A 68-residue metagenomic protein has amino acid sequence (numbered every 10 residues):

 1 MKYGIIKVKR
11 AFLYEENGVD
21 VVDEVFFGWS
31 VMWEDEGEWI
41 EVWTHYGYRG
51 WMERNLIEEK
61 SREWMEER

Functional and structural regions predicted by a protein language model:
M1-K2, E16-W39, W43-R68: Boundary regions of SH3-family modules and the immediately adjacent low-complexity/disordered segments in eukaryotic
K7-N17: Short, structured beta-strand/loop micro-motifs enriched in basic residues and often containing a Trp
